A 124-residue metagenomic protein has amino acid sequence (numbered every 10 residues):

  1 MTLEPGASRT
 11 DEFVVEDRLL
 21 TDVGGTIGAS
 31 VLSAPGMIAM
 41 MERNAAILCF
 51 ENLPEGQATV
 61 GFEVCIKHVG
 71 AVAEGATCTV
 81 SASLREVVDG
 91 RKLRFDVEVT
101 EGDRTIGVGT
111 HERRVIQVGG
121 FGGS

Functional and structural regions predicted by a protein language model:
M1-S33: Catalytic strand-loop segment that frames the active site of acyl-thioester-processing enzymes
R9, V60-V64, A76-V80, R91-F95 (+1 more regions): A generic structural signal for short beta-strands and their flanking turns/coil linkers
A34-I38: Short, charged, low-complexity patches
A39-R43, I47: Short, residue-level hotspots on alpha-helical faces of the histone-fold and other alpha-helical interaction modules
A46-T79: Hydrophobic beta-strand-centered segment that forms part of the acyl-chain substrate-binding groove
E74, L84-S124: HotDog/MaoC-like acyl-thioester-processing domains
